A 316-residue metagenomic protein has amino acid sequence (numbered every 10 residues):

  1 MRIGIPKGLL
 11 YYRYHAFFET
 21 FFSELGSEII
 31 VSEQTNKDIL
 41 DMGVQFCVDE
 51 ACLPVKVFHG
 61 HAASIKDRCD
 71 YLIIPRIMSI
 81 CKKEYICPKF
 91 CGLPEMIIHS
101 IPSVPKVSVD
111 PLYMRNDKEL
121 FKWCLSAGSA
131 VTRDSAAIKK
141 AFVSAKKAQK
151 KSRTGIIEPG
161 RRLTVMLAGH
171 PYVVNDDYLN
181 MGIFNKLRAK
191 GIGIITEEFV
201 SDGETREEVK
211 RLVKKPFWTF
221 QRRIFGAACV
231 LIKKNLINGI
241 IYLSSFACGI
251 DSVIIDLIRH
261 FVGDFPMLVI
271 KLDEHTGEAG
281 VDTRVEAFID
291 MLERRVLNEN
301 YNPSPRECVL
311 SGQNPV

Functional and structural regions predicted by a protein language model:
M1-V316: An N-terminal assembly and electron-transfer interface module characteristic of large anaerobic redox and radical
